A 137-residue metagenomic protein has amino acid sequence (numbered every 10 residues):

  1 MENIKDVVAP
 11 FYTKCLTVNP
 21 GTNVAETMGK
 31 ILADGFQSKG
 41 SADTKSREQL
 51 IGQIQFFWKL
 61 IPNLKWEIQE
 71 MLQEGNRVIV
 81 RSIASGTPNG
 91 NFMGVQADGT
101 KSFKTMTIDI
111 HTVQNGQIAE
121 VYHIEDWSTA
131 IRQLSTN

Functional and structural regions predicted by a protein language model:
M1-N137: C-terminal and inter-domain tail/linker signature
